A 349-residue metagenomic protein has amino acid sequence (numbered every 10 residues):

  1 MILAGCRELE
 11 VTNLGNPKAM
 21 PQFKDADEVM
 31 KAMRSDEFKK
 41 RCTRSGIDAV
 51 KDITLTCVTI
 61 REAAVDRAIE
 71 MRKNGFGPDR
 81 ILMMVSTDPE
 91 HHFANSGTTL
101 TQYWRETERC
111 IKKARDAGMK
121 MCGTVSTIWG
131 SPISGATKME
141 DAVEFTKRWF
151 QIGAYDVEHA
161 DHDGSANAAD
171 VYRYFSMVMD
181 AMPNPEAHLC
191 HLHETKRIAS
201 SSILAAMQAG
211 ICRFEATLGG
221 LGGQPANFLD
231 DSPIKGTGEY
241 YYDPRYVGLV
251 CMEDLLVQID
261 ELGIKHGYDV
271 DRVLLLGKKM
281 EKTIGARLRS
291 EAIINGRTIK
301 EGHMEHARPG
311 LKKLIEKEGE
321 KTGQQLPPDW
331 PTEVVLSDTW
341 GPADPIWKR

Functional and structural regions predicted by a protein language model:
M1, A68, I81, G123 (+3 more regions): Conserved, mostly hydrophobic/aromatic
M1-G15, E70-R80: Catalytic domains of carbohydrate-active enzymes, especially glycoside hydrolases
C6-D36, M83-T98, W129-I133, D156-A168 (+2 more regions): Glycine-rich, proline-tolerant flexible connector loops at the mouths of alpha/beta enzymes
A19-T56, Q102-C122, V171-C190, K235-K265: Alpha-helix-loop-beta-strand connector modules within alpha/beta enzyme cores
I53-A64, H92-T101, T127-E140, L189-I198: Active-site mouth loops of central-metabolism enzymes
E62-N74, K196-A209: Catalytic cores of alpha/beta
P78-D88, C122-S126, C212-L218: Non-cysteine beta-strand/loop elements that form the S-adenosyl-L-methionine
V247, Y268-R349: A mid-to-C-terminal "edge-of-domain" accessory segment
